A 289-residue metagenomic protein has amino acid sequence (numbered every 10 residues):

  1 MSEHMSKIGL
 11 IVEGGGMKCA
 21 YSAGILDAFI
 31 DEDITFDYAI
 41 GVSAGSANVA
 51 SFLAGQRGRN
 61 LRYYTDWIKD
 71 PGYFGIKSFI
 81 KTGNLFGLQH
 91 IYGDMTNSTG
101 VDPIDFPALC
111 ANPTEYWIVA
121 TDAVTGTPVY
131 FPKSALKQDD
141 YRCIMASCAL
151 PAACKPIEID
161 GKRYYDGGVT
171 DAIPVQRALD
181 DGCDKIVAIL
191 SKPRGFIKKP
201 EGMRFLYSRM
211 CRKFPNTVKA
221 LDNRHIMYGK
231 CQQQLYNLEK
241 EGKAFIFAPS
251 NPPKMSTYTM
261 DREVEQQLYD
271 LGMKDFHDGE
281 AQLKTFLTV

Functional and structural regions predicted by a protein language model:
M1-V42, A50-V289: Patatin-like phospholipase
